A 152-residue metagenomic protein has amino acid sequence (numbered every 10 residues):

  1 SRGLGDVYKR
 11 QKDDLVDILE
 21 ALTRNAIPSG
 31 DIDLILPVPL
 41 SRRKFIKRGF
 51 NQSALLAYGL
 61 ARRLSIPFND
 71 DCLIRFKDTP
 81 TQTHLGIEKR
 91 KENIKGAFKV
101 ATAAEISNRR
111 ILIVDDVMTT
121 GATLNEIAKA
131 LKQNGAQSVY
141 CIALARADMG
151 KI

Functional and structural regions predicted by a protein language model:
S1-Y8: Short, small-residue-biased leader/transition segments that mark boundaries at the very start of proteins
R10-A21: Glycine-rich anion/phosphate-binding loops
L19-L34, V100-E105: Phosphate/pyrophosphate-binding loops at sites that engage ATP/ADP/AMP, CoA/4′-phosphopantetheine, polyphosphate
N25, S29, L60, S107-N108 (+1 more regions): Nucleotide and nucleotide-moiety/phosphate-recognizing core
G30-L40, R110: Short glycine-rich phosphate-binding loop at a beta-alpha junction
L36, S53, V139-C141: Residue-level signal for inorganic ion chemistry
F45-G49: Glycine/threonine-rich flexible loop motifs
P67-I152: PRPP/pyrophosphate-binding module of the type I phosphoribosyltransferase fold
